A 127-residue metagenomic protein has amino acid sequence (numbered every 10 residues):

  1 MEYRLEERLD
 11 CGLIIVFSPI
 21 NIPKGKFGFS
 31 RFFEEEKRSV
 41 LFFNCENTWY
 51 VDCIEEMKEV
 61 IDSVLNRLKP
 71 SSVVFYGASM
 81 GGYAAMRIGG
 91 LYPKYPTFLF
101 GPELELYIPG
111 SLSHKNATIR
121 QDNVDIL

Functional and structural regions predicted by a protein language model:
M1-R38, W49: Short, surface-exposed "cap/lid" segments of acyl-processing enzymes
I15-S18, F43, F100: Alpha/beta-hydrolase
C45, F98-G110: Active-site nucleophile loop of the alpha/beta-hydrolase fold
W49-L68: Alpha/beta-hydrolase active-site loop
L68-S79: Alpha/beta-hydrolase fold nucleophile elbow
V74, P96-F98: Residue in the alpha/beta-hydrolase core beta-strand immediately N-terminal to the catalytic nucleophile
G77-G89: Glycine-rich nucleophile elbow surrounding the catalytic serine of serine-hydrolase chemistry
H114-L127: The feature captures the conserved acid-bearing segment of alpha/beta-hydrolase catalytic domains
